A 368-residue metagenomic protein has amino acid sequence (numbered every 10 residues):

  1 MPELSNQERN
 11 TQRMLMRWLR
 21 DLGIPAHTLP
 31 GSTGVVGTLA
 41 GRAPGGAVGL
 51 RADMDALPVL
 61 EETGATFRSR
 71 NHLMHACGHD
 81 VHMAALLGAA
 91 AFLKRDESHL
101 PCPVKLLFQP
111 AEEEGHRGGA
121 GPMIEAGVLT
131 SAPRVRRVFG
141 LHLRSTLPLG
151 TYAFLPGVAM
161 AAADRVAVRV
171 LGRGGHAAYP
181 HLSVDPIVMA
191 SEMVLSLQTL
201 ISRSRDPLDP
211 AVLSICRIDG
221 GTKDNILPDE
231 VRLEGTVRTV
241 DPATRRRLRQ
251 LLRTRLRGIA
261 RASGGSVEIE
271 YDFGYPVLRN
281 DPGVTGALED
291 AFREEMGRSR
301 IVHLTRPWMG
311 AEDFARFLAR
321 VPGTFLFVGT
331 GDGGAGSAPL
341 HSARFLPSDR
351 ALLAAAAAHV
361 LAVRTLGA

Functional and structural regions predicted by a protein language model:
M1-A76, D80, A84-P101: Acidic/His- and Gly-rich active-site-bordering loop/insert found across diverse amide/peptide-bond hydrolases
N6, H75-A84, P180-V188, L346-A357: Short, conserved micro-motifs enriched in small and acidic residues
L15, L19, A85-L93, A120 (+3 more regions): Buried hydrophobic packing segments
V36, L57-V59, G64-M74, V81 (+4 more regions): Histidine/acidic-residue-rich, glycine-tolerant segments that coordinate divalent metal ions
G37, L50, H79, L106 (+7 more regions): Divalent metal-coordination and catalytic microenvironments
G49-R51, V166-V168, F325-G331: Non-cysteine beta-strand/loop elements that form the S-adenosyl-L-methionine
V188-A368: Metal-dependent amide/peptide-bond hydrolase catalytic core, centered on the "pita-bread" metallohydrolase fold
